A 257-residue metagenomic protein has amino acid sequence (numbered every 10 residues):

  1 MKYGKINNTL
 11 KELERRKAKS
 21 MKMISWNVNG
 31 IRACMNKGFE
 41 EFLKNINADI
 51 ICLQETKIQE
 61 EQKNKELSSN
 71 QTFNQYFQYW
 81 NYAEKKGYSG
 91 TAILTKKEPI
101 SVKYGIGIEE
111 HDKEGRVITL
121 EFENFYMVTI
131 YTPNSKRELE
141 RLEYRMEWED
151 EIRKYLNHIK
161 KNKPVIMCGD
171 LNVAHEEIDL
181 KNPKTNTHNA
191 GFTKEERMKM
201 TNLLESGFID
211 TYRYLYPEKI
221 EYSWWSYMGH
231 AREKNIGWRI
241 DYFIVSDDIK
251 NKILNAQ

Functional and structural regions predicted by a protein language model:
K2-Q71, F77, A83, Y88-S89 (+1 more regions): N-terminal, active-site-proximal structural segment of metallo-dependent hydrolase catalytic domains
M21-N29, N124-K136, C168: Active-site-proximal beta-strand elements of phosphoester/diester hydrolases
R32, E60-Q62, G87-Y88, K136-L139 (+3 more regions): Short catalytic/ligand-binding loop motif for oxyanion handling, primarily in non-cytosolic enzymes, centered on
E40-K44, R116-E123, E151-K163: Short amphipathic alpha-helices and their capping/turn segments at secondary-structure boundaries
I50, N74, E151-I236, I240: Metal-dependent phosphoesterases centered on the DNase I-like endonuclease/exonuclease/phosphatase
K57, Q62-S135: Structured beta-strand-rich core segments of catalytic domains in phosphoester-bond hydrolases
K86-S101, A231-K252: Conserved beta strand-loop-helix elements of the APE1-like EEP
G107-I108, P133-E149, K184-N189: Surface-exposed cleft-lining segments at the edges of enzyme active sites
